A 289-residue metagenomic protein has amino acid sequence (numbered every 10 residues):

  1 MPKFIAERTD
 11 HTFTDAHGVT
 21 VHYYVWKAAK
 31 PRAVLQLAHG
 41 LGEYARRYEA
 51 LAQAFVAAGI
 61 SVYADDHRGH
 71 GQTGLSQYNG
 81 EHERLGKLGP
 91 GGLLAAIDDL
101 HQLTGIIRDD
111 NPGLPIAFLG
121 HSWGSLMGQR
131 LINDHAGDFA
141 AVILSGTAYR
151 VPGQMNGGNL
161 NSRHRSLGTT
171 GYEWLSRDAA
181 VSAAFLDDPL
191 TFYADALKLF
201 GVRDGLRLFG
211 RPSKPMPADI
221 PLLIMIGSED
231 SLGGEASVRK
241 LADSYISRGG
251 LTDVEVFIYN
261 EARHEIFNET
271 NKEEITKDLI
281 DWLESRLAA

Functional and structural regions predicted by a protein language model:
M1-K27: N-terminal cap/lid segment of alpha/beta-hydrolase-fold proteins
R32-G40: Short beta-strand element of the alpha/beta-hydrolase
H39-E43, S122, S228-E229: Active-site glycine-rich loops that stabilize anionic/oxyanionic intermediates across multiple enzyme folds
R47-E83: Conserved alpha/beta-hydrolase
L85-D109: Alpha/beta-hydrolase active-site loop
L119-K198: Alpha/beta-hydrolase-fold enzymes
E173-L251: Serine-hydrolase catalytic core
R248, T252-A289: Catalytic active-site module of serine/aspartate enzymes centered on a nucleophile-bearing elbow/loop
